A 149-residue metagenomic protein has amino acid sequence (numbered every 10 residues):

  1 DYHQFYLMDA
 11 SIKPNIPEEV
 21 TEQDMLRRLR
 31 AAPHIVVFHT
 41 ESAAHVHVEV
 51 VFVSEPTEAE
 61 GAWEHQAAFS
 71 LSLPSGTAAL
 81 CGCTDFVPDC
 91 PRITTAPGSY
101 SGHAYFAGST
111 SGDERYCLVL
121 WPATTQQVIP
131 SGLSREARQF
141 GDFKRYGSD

Functional and structural regions predicted by a protein language model:
D1-E64, S111-D149: Primarily secretory-pathway and cell-envelope proteins
A59-A96: Extended, solvent-exposed segments with strong compositional bias
T95-H103: A glycine-anchored, Pro-Gly-centered beta-turn/N-cap motif
Y105-S109: Short beta-strand-plus-loop segments that form exposed binding edges in beta-rich domains
